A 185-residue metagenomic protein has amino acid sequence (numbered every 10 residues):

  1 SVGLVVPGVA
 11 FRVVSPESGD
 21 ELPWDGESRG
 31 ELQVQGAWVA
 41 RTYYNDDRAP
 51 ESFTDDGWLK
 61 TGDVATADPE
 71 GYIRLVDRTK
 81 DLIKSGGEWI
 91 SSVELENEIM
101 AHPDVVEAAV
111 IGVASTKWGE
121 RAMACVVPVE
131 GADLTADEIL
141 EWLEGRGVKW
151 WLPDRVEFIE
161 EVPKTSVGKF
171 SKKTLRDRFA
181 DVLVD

Functional and structural regions predicted by a protein language model:
S1-I73, R78-L82, L95-E96, P103 (+1 more regions): Conserved AMP-binding/adenylate-forming
G3-V5, I111-V113, E157: Beta-strand->loop->alpha-helix junctions that form or flank phosphate-binding loops in nucleotide-handling enzymes
G8, D104-E107, R155, E161: Glycine-centered tight turns that cap/initiate beta-strands
G19, I159-F179: Flexible lysine-rich "adenylation lid" loop at the C-terminal edge of ANL adenylation domains
R29, R121, R155: Conserved catalytic motifs of the protein kinase core domain
G36, R41-T42, V64-W151, G168-F170 (+1 more regions): AMP-binding/adenylate-forming catalytic core of the ANL superfamily
E96, V182-V184: ANL superfamily AMP-binding
